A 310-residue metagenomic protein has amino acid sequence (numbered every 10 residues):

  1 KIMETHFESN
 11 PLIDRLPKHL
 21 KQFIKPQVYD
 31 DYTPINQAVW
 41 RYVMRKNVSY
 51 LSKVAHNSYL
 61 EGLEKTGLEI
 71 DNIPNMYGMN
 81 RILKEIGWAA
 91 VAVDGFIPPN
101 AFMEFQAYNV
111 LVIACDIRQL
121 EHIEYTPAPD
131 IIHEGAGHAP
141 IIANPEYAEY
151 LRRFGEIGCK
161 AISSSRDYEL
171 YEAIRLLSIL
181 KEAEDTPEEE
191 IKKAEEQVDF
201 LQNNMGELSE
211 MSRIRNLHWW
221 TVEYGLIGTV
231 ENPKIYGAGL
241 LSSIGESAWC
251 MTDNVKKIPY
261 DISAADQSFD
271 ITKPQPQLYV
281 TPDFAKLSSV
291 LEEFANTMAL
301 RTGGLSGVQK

Functional and structural regions predicted by a protein language model:
I2-I191, K310: The feature captures two recurrent sequence modes
I2-N10, D14-Q22, L241-K310: C-terminal structured domains
R15-K18, N57, E64-E69, A194-Q197 (+5 more regions): Short linear motifs at secondary-structure transitions and domain/linker junctions
D71, N75, R213, D283-K286 (+1 more regions): Short amphipathic alpha-helical segments
G78-E85, R152, E156, S212-L226 (+1 more regions): Short, hydrophobic/amphipathic alpha-helical patches that form generic packing surfaces within helical domains
V91, C159-R166, T229-V230, A295 (+1 more regions): Residue-level signal for secondary-structure boundary elements
C115-H122, E189, E195, M251-S263: Short, Lys/Arg-enriched charge-dense amphipathic segments
Y171-I174, T186-T229, P233, G237: Extended, Lys/Arg-enriched charged tracts that mediate electrostatic binding to polyanionic substrates
